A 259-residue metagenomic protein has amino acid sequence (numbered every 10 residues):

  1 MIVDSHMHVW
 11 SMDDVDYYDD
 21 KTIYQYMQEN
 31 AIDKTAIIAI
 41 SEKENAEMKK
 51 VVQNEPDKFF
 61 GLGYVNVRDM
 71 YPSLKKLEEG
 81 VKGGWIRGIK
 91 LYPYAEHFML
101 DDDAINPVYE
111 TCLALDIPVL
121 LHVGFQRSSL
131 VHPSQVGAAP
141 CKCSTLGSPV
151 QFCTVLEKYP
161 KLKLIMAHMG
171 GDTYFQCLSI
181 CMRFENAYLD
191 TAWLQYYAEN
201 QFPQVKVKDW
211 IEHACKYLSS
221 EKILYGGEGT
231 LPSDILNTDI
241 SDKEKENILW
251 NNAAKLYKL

Functional and structural regions predicted by a protein language model:
M1, A31-A36, E55-G61, G83-R87 (+4 more regions): Short, well-ordered coil/turn segments that N-cap beta-strands
M1-S5, D16-K34, H213, Y217-L224 (+1 more regions): Mid-to-C-terminal alpha-helical segments outside catalytic/metal-binding sites
H6, M27, M48, V52 (+7 more regions): Conserved, mostly hydrophobic/aromatic
M7, D14, K21-E42, K58-Y64 (+2 more regions): Divalent metal-dependent hydrolysis catalytic cores, especially in the metallo-beta-lactamase
M7-V9, I38-I40, G63-V67, K90-P93 (+4 more regions): A cross-domain feature marking catalytic cores of carbohydrate-active enzymes and several ubiquitous metabolic/repair
W10-D13, E42-E44, R68-Y71, F125-L130 (+3 more regions): Active-site environment of divalent metal-dependent phosphoester hydrolases
D33-K34, E42-S134, C141-C143: Active-site gating/metal-coordination segments in enzymes
D101-I223: Catalytic pocket-lining loop regions of alpha/beta-barrel enzymes, especially the amidohydrolase/enolase/GH5 lineages
